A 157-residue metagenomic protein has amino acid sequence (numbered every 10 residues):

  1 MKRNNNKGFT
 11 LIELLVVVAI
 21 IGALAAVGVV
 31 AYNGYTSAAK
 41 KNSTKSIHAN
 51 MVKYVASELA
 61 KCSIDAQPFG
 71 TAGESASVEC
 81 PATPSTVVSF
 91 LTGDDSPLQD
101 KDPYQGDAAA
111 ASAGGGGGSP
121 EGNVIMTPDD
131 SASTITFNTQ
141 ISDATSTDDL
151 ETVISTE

Functional and structural regions predicted by a protein language model:
K2-N50: Amphipathic alpha-helical segments typified by the pilin-like N-terminal helix that continues immediately C-terminal
S57-E157: Periplasmic/extracellular, small/polar-rich flexible segments of pilin-like filament-forming proteins
